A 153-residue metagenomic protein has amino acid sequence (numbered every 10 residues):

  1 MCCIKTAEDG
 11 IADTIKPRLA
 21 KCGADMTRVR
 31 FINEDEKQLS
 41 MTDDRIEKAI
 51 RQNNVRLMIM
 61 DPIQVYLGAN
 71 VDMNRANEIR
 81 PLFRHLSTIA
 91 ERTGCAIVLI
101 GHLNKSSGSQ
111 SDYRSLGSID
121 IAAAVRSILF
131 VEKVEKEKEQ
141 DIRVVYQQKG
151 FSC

Functional and structural regions predicted by a protein language model:
M1-P81, S87-T88: Conserved inter-motif catalytic segment of the P-loop NTP-binding fold
C2-K5, L57, N77-C153: Phosphate-binding/switch region of NTP-binding enzymes
